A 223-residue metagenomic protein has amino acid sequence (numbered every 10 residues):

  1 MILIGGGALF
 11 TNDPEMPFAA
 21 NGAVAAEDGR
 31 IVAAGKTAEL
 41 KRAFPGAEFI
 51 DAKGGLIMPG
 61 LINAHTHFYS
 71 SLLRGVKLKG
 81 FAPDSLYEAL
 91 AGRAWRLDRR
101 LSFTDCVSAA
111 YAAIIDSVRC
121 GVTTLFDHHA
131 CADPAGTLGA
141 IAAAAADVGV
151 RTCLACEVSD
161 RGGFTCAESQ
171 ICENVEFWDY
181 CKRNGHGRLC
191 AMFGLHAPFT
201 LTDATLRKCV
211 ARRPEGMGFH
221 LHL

Functional and structural regions predicted by a protein language model:
M1-A43, G55-L56: N-terminal metal-binding scaffold of metallo-dependent hydrolase/deaminase domains
I4, E48-I50, I62, C153: Hydrophobic/aromatic beta-strand patches that form the interior of the parallel beta-sheet core in alpha/beta enzyme
G7, V24, G29, G54 (+5 more regions): Divalent metal-coordination and catalytic microenvironments
P59-S71, G218-L223: Histidine-centered catalytic micro-motifs
L72-C106, R161-G163: Active-site gating loops and adjacent loop-to-helix segments of metal-dependent hydrolytic enzymes
G92-C131: Hydrophobic alpha-helical hairpins/lids featuring a short glycine-rich hinge
H129-L223: Metal-coordinating catalytic core of metallo-dependent amide/deamination hydrolases
